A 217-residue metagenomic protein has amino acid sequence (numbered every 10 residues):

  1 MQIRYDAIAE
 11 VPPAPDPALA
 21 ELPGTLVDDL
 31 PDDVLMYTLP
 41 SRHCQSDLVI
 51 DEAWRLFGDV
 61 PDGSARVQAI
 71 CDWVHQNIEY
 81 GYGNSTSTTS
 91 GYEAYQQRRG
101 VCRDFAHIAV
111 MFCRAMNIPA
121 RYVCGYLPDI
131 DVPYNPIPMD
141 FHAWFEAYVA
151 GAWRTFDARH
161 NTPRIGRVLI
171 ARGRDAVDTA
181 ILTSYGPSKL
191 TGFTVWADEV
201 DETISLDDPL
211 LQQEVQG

Functional and structural regions predicted by a protein language model:
M1-V11: Short, hydrophobic/aromatic-enriched beta-strand segments in well-ordered soluble domains
A9-P13, P17-E21, D28-G100, I108 (+4 more regions): Secondary-structure boundary elements
D72, D104-T194: Hydrophobic/aromatic-rich core segments of domains that either
